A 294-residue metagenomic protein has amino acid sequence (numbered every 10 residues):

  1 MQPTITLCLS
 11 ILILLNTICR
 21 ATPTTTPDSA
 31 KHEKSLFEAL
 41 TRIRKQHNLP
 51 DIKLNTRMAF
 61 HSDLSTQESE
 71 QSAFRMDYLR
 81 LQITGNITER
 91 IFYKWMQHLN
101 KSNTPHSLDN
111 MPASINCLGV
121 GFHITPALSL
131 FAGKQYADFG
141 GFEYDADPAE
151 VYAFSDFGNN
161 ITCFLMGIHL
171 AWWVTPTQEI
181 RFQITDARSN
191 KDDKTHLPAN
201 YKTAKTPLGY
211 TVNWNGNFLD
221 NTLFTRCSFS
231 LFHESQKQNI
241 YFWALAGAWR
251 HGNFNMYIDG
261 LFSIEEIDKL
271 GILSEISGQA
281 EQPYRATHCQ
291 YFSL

Functional and structural regions predicted by a protein language model:
M1-E33: Cleavable N-terminal export/targeting peptides
A21-L128, L170-A171, T175-I180: Beta-barrel outer-membrane channel/assembly domains of diderm bacteria
T24-P27, A59, S65-Q67, T104-S114 (+2 more regions): Surface-exposed coil loops of outer-membrane beta-barrel proteins
R42-R44, Q67-Q71, I83, P105-L108 (+6 more regions): Outer-membrane beta-barrel proteins
H47, I91, P207, V212-L294: Detector for outer-membrane/organellar transmembrane beta-barrel domains, recognizing the amphipathic beta-strand
L54-M58, W95, L130-A132, L170 (+5 more regions): Membrane-embedded beta-strand positions of outer-membrane beta-barrel proteins
M58-T66, Y78-R80, E89, Q97-N103 (+6 more regions): Transmembrane beta-strands of outer-membrane beta-barrel pores
E70-D77, M111-N116, T162-M166, T206-Y210 (+2 more regions): Residues that define the transmembrane beta-barrel architecture of outer-membrane proteins
